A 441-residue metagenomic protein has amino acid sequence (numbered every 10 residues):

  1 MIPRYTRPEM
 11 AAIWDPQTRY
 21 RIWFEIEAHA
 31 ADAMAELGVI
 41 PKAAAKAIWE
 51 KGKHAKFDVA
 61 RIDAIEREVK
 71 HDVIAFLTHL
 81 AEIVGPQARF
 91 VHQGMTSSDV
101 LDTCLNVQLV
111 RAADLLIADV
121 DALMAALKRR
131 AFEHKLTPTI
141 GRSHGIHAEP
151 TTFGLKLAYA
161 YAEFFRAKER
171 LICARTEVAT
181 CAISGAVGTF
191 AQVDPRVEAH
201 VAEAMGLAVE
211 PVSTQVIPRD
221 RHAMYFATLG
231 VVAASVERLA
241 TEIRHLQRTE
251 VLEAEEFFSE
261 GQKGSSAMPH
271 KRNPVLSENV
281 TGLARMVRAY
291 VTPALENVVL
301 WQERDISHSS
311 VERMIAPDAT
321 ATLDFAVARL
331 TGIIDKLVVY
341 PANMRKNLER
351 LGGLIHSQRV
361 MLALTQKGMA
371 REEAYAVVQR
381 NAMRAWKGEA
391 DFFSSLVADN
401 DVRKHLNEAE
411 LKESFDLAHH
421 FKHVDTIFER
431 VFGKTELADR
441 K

Functional and structural regions predicted by a protein language model:
M1-S184, F190, D194-H200, V209 (+4 more regions): A helix-coil-helix interface module used to build multimeric assemblies and to scaffold catalytic/cofactor sites
M1-T18, E68, A75, S266-K441: Catalytic-core signal marking the mid-to-C-terminal active-site face
I40, V251-L252, A370: Conserved hydrophobic residue
V110-D121, K128, A158-Y161, F165 (+7 more regions): Short amphipathic alpha-helical segments with heptad-repeat character
R130, H134-T137, L171-A174, V178 (+5 more regions): Hydrophobic stripe of amphipathic alpha-helices that form coiled-coil interfaces
L155, A223-V231, R359-K367: Short, well-ordered beta-strand elements within core beta-sheets of diverse protein domains
A167, Q215-H308, R313: Glycine-rich anion/phosphate-binding loop at the beta-strand->alpha-helix junction
E198-Q215, R219: Active-site-adjacent "gating/activation" loops or surface patches in catalytic cores
